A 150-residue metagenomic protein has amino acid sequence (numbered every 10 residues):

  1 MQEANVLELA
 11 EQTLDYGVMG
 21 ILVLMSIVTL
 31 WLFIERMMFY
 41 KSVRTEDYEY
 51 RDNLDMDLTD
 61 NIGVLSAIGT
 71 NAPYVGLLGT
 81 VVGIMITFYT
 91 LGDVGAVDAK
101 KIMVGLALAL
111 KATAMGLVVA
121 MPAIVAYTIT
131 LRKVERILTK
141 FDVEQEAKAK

Functional and structural regions predicted by a protein language model:
M1-L138: Hydrophobic alpha-helical transmembrane segments of small proteolipidic membrane proteins, enriched in energy-coupled
R132-K150: Cytosol/matrix-facing juxtamembrane amphipathic, basic-hydrophobic segments adjacent to a transmembrane helix
